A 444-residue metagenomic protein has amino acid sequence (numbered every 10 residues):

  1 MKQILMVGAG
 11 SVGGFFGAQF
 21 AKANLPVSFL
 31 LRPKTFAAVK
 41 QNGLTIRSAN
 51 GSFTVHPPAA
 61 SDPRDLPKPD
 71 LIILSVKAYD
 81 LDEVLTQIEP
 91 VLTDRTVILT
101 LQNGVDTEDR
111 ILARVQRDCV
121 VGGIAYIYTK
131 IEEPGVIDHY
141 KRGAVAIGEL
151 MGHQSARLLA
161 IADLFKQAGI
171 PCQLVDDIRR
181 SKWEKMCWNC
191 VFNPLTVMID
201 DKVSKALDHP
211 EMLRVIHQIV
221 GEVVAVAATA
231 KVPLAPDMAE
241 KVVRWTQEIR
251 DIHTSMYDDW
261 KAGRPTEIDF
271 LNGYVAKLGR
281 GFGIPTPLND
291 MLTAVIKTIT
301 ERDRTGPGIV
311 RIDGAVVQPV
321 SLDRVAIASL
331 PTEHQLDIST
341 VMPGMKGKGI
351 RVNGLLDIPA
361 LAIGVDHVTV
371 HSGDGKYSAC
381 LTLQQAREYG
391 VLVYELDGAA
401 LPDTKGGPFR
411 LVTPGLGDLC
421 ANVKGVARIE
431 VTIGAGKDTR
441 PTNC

Functional and structural regions predicted by a protein language model:
M1-S52: NAD(P)+-binding Rossmann beta1-loop-alpha1 motif at the extreme N-terminus of oxidoreductases
K2-Q3, D70, D118, G143: Nucleotide donor/acceptor-binding cores
A38, V91, R114-C119, P134-K185 (+2 more regions): Internal alpha-helical scaffold of NAD(P)-dependent oxidoreductase catalytic cores
F53-V136: Rossmann-like NAD(P)(H) cofactor-binding subdomain of soluble oxidoreductases
A156, H217-P307: NAD(P)-dependent Rossmann-like dehydrogenase/reductase catalytic/cofactor-binding core
D177-K182, D237-T246, G373: Flavin (FAD/FMN) cofactor-binding core of flavoprotein oxidoreductases
T305-C444: N-terminal intrinsically disordered, low-complexity segments enriched in P/E/S/T
